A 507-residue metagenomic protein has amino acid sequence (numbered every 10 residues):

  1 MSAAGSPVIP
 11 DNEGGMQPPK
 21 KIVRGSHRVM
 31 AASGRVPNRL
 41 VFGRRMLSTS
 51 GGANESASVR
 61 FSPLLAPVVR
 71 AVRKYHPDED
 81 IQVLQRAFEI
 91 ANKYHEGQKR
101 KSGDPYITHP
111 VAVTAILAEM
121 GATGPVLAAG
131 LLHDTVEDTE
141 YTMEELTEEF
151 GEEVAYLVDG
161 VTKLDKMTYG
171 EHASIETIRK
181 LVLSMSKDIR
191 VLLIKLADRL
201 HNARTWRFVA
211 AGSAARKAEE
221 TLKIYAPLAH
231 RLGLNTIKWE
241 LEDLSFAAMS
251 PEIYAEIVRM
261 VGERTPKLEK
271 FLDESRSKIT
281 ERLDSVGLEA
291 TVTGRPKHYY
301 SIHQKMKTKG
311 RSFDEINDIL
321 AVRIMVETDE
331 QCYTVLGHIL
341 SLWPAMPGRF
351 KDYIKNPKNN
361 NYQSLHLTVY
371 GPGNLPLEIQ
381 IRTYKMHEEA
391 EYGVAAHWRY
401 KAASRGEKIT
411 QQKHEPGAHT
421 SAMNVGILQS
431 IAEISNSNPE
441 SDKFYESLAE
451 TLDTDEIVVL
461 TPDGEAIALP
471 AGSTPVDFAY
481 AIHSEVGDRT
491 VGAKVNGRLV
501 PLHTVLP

Functional and structural regions predicted by a protein language model:
S2-L377, R382-E450, V459-E465, P507: Active-site helical microenvironments for divalent-metal-assisted chemistry
S435-P507: Ubiquitin-like/PB1-type beta-grasp interaction modules and other compact soluble beta-rich domains
